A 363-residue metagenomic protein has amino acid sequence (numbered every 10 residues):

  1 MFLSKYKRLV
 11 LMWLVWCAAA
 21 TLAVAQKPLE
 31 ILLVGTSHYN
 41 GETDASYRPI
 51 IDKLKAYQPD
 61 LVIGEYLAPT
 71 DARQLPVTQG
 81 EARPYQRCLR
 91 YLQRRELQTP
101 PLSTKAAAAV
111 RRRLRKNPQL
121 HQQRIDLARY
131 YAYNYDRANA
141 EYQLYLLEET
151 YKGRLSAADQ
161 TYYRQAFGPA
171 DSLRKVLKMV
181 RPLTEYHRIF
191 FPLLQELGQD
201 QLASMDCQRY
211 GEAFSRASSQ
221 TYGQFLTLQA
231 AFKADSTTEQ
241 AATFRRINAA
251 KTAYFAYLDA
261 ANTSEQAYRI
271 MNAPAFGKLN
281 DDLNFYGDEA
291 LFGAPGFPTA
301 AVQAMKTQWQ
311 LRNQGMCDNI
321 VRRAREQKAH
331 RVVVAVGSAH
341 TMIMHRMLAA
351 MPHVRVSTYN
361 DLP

Functional and structural regions predicted by a protein language model:
M1-L29: Bacterial Sec-dependent N-terminal signal peptides
K27-Y131: Internal alpha/beta domain cores that form substrate/cofactor-binding pockets in large enzymes and binding proteins
G35, F255-P363: A cross-kingdom marker for long, charged
S37-N40, R174-P182, A304-Q308: Second-shell loop/turn segments in exported
T43-A45, A72-V77, A213-A217, M342-L348: A short acidic (Asp/Glu
L61-L67, Q201-C207, V334-A335: A structural signal for short, well-ordered beta-strand segments and their strand-loop junctions that often border
Y85-S156, S236-F285, A290: Low-complexity, serine/threonine/proline-enriched polar segments
D159-P295: Extended, H/D-rich, highly charged conserved domains that either
